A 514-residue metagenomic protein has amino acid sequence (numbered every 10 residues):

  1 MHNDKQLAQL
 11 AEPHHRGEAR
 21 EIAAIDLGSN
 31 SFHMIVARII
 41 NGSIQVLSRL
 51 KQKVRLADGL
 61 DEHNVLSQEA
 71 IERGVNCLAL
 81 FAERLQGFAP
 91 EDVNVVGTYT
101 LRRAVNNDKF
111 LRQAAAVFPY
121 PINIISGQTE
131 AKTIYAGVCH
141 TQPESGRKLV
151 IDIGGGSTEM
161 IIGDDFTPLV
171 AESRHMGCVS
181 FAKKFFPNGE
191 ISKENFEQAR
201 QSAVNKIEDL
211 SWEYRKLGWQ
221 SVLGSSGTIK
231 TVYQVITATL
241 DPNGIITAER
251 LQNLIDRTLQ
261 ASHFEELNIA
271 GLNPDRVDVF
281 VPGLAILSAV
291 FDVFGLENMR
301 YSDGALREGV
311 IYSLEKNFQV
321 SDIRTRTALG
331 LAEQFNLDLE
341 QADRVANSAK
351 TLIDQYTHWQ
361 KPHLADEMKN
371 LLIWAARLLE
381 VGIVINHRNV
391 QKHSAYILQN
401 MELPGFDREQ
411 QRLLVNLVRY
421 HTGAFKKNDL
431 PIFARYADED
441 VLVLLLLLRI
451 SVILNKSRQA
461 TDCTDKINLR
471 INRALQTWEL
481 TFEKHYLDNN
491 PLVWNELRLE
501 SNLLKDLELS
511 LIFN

Functional and structural regions predicted by a protein language model:
M1-E21: Non-catalytic pre-domain segments flanking phosphatase-related domains
D4, A19-I22, V36-I39, R55 (+9 more regions): Helical "lid/coupling" subdomains associated with nucleotide-phosphate turnover
R16-I44: N-terminal basic/disordered segments at the start of proteins
S29-S31, T98, V138, G154-M160 (+1 more regions): Ser/Thr-glycine-rich phosphate-binding loops at phosphate-binding pockets of nucleotides, nucleotide cofactors
G42-L47, T167-L169: Beta-strand initiation motifs
L50-V54: A structural signal for short, well-ordered beta-strand segments
D92-V95: Conserved beta-strand/loop subsegment of P-loop NTPase cores
N490-L511: Short, non-transmembrane amphipathic alpha-helical segments
